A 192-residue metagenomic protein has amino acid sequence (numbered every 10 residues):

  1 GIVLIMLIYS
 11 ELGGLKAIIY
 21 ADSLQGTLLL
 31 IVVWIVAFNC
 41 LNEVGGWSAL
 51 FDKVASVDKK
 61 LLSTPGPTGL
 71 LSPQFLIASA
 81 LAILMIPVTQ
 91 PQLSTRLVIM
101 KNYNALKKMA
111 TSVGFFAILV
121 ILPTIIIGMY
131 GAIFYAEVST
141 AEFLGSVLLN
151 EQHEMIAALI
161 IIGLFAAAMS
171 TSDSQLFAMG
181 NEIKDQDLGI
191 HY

Functional and structural regions predicted by a protein language model:
G1, S146, D173-Y192: Helix-loop-helix connectors at the membrane interface of multi-pass transporters/channels
G1-A17, Y192: Transmembrane alpha-helical segments of multi-pass small-molecule transport proteins
L7-G14, A82, L159-S174: Transmembrane alpha-helix interface/packing and boundary motifs in multi-pass membrane proteins, characterized by
G14-L15, S23, Y103: Membrane-helix interface/capping residues of multi-pass secondary transporters
I19-D22, Q92, R96, M129 (+2 more regions): Membrane-spanning helices that line or support transport/gating and their immediate boundary helices in channels
S23-L24, I31, I190-H191: Membrane-embedded transport cores of multi-pass solute transporters
T27-A158: Loop-to-helix junctions at membrane interfaces in multi-pass transport proteins
